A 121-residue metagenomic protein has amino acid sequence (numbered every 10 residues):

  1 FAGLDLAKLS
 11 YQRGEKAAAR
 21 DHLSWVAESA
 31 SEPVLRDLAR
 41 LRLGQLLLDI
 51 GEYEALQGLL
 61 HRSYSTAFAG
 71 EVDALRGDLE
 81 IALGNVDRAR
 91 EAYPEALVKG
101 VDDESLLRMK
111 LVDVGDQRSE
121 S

Functional and structural regions predicted by a protein language model:
F1-S10, L107, Q117-S121: Proteins with a high burden of low-complexity, intrinsically disordered sequence enriched in S/T/G/P/A and R, requiring
G3-E71, R76: Alpha-helical adaptor scaffolds
Q12-E15, G44-L56, A82-E91, D113-S121: Alpha-helical linker/edge segments of TPR/alpha-solenoid repeat scaffolds and analogous pre-/post-domain helices
A27-E28, Y64-T66, I81-S105, V112: TPR/TPR-like (Sel1-like) alpha-helical repeat modules
R36-L46, E71-L83, D103-S119: TPR/TPR-like alpha-solenoid helical repeat scaffolds
